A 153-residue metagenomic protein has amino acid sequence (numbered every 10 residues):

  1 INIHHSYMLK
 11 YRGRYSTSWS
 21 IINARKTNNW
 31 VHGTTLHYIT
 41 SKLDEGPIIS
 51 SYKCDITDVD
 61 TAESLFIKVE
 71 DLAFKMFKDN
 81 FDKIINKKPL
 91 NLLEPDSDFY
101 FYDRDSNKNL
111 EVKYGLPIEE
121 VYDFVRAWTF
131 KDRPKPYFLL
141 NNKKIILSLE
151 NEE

Functional and structural regions predicted by a protein language model:
I1-F99: Donor/substrate-binding cores of folate-linked one-carbon enzymes
P89-E153: Internal anion-binding site segments
